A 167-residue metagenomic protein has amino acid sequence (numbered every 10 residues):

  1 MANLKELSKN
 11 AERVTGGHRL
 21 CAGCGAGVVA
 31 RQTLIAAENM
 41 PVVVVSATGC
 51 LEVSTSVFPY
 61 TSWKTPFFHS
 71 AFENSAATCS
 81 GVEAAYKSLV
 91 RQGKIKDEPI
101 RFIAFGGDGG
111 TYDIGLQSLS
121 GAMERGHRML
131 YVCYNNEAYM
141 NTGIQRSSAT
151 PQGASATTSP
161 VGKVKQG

Functional and structural regions predicted by a protein language model:
A2-Y131, Y139, I144-A154, V161-V164: Cofactor-binding active-site loop characterized by glycine-rich and histidine/acidic residues
N135: ATP-dependent adenylation/pyrophosphate-handling site
